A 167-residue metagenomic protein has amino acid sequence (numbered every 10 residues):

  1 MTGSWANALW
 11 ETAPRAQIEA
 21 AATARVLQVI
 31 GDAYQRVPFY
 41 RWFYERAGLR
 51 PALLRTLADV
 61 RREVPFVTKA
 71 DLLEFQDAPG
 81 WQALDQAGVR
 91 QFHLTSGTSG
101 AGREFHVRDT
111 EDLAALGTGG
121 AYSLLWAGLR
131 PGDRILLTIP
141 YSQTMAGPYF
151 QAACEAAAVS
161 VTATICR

Functional and structural regions predicted by a protein language model:
M1-T118, Y122-W126: Nucleotide 5′-phosphate-binding alpha/beta core
T110-Y122, R134-R167: AMP-binding/adenylate-forming
L129-D133: Short helix-loop-beta connector
